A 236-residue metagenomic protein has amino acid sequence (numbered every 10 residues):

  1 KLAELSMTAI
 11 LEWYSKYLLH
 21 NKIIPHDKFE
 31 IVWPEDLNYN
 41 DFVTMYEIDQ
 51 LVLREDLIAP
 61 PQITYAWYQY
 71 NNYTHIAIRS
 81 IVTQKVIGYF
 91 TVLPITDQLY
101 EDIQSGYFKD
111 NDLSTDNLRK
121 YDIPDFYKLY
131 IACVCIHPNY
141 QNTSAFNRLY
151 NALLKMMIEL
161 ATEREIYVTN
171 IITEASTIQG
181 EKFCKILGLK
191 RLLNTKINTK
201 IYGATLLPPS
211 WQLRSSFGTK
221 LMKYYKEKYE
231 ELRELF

Functional and structural regions predicted by a protein language model:
K1-L37, E159-F236: Terminal substrate-recognition subdomain of acyl/acetyltransferases
Y14-I63, Y70-N71, H75-I87: Short amphipathic alpha-helix that is part of the acyltransferase structural core
Y65-W67, V92-I95, N151-L153: Amphipathic alpha-helical scaffolding segments
N71, I123-D125, T162-V168: Short helix-terminating capping/connector loops at secondary-structure junctions
A77-R79, T91, G203-L206: Short, well-ordered beta-strand micro-motif
I87-G88, L193: A structural microfeature
T91-C135: Conserved acyl-donor/pantetheine-binding loop and adjacent beta-alpha core of acyl/acetyltransferases and related
I131-I136, Q141-E159: Conserved acetyl-CoA-binding loop-helix of GNAT-fold acetyltransferases
